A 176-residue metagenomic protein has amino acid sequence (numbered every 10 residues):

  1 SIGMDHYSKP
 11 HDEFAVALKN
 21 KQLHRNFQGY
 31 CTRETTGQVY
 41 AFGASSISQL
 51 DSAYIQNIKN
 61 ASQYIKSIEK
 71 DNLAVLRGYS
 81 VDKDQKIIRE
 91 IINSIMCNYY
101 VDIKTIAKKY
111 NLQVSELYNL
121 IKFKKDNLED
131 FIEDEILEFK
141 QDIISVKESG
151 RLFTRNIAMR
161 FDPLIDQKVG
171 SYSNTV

Functional and structural regions predicted by a protein language model:
S1-L117, T175: C-terminal scaffold of the Radical SAM
K59, K86, F123, S149-N156: Generic recognition of stable, solvent-exposed alpha-helical segments in well-folded globular domains
A74, Y100-V101, L137, Q167-G170: Intrinsically disordered or highly flexible coil/loop and linker segments, enriched in small and charged/polar residues
V114-I132: Short amphipathic alpha-helical interaction segments
E129-D142: A short, conserved structural fragment
I143-K147: Minor-groove-contacting beta-hairpin "wing" of winged helix-turn-helix DNA-binding domains
S149-V176: Short, amphipathic alpha-helical interaction segments positioned at domain boundaries
